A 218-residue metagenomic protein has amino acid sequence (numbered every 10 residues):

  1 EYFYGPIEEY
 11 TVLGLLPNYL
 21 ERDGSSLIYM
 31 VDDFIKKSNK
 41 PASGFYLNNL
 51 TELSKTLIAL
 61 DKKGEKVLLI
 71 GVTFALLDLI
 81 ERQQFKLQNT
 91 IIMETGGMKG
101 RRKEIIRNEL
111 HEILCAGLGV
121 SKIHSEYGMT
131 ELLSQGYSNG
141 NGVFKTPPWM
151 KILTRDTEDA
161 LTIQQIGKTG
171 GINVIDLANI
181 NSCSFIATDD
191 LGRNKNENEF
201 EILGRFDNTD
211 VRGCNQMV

Functional and structural regions predicted by a protein language model:
E1-G14, N18-Y19: Conserved adenylate-forming
E8-Y10, D23-G24, D32-V218: Active-site glycine/GP-rich loop and adjacent strand/helix microenvironment that borders small-molecule binding pockets
